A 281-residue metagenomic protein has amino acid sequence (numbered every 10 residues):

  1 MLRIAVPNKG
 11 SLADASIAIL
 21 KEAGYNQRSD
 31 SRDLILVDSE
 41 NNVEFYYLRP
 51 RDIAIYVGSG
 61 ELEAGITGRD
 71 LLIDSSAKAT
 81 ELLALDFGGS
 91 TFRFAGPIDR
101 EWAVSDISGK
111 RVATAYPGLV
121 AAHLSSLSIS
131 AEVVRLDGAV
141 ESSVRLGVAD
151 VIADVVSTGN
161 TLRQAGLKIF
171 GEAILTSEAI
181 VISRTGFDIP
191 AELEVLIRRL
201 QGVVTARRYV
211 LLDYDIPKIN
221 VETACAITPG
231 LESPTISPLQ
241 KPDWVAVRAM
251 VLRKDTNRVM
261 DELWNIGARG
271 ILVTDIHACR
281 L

Functional and structural regions predicted by a protein language model:
M1-V43, Y47, T67-T80, L85-T91 (+1 more regions): Small-molecule-sensing regulatory modules
N42-E61: Short, structured active-site "lid" loops
